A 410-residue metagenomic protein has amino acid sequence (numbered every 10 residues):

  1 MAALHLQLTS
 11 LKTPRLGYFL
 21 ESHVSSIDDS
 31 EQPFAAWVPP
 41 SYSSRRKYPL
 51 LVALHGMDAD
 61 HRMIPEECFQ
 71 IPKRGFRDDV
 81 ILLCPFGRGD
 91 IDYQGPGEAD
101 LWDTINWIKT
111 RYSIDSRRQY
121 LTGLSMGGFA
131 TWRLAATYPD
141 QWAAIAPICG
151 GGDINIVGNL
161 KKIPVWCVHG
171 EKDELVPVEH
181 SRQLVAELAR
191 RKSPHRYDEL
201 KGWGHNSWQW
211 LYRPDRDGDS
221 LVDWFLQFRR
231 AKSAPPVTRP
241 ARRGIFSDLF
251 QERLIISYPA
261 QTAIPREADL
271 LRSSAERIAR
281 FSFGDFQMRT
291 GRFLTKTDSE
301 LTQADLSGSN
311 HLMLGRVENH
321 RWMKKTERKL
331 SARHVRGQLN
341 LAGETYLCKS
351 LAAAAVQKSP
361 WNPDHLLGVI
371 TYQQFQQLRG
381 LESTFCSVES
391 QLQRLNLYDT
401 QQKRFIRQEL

Functional and structural regions predicted by a protein language model:
M1-Y48, K232, A241-G244: A domain-start/cap signature at the N-terminus of enzymes
P40-R46, D92-M126, T131, A136-Q141 (+1 more regions): Gly/Ser-rich "nucleophile elbow"/oxyanion-hole loop immediately N-terminal to the catalytic nucleophile in hydrolases
K47-R111: Active-site machinery of serine-nucleophile hydrolases
L121-G123, I148, V168: Short beta-strand immediately N-terminal to the catalytic nucleophile in serine-hydrolase-like folds
D140-G152, V157: A conserved short beta-strand
W166-H169, D173: Short beta-strand/loop motif that positions the catalytic acidic residue of the alpha/beta-hydrolase fold
E174, V178-P236: C-terminal catalytic histidine-bearing segment of alpha/beta-hydrolase fold enzymes
P235-L410: Solvent-exposed alpha-helical segments and adjacent loops that form catalytic or protein-interaction surfaces
